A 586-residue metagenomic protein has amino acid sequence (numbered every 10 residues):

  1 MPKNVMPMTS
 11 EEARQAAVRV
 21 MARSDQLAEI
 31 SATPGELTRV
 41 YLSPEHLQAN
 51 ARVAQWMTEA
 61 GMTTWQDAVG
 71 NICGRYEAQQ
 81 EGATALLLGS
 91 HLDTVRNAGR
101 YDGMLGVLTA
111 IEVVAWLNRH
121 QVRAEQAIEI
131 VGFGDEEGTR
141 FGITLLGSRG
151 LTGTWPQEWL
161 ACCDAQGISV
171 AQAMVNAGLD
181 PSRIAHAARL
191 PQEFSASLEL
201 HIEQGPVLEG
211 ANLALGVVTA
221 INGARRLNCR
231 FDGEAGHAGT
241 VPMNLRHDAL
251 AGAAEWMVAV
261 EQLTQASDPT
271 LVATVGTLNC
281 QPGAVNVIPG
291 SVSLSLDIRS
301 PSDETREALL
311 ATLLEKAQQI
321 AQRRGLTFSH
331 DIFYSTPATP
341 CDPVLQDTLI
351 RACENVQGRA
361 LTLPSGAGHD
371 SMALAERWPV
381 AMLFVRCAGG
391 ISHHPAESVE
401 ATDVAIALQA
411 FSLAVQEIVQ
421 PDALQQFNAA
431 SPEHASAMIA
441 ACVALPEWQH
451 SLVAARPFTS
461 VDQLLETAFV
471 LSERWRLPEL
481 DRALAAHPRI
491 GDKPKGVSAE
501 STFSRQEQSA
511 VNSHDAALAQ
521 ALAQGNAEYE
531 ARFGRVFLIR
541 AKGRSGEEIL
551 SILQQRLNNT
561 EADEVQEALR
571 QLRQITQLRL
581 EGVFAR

Functional and structural regions predicted by a protein language model:
P2-S43: N-terminal capping segment at the start of a domain
V20, G89-S90, R359-A410: Zn-dependent metallopeptidase/amidohydrolase metal-coordination segment
E29-E77: A non-catalytic alpha/beta surface segment that caps or lines the substrate-entry region of metallo-dependent hydrolase
V40-L42, T274-G283, S295-S302, T327-Q346: A short beta-alpha structural unit
A60, I72-L105, A110: Catalytic-core environment of secreted peptidases
D93, D135-E136, R140-D303: Midchain, well-structured core segments that form catalytic/ion-binding scaffolds
H237, V241-S267, V385-P421: His/Asp/Glu-rich mid-to-C-terminal helical/loop segments that flank catalytic regions of hydrolases
A423-G525, Q574-R586: Aromatic-anchored, charged helix-turn/loop surface patch used as a conserved interaction hotspot
